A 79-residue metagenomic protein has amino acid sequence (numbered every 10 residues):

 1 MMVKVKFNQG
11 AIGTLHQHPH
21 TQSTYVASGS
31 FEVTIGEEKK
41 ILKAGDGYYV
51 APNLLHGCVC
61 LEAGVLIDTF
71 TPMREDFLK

Functional and structural regions predicted by a protein language model:
M1-L15, T69: A short glycine-rich, His/Asp/Glu-containing loop-to-beta-strand
L15, V33-T34, V50, L55-L61: Short beta-strand His + acidic residue motifs that chelate non-heme Fe in jelly-roll/DSBH and cupin folds
Q17-V33: Short, conserved beta-strand element in jelly-roll/cupin
A27-S28, K43-A44, E62: A cytosolic small-molecule/anion-sensing beta-strand core signal
S30-E32, K39, L55, V65: Structural motif
E37-P52: Short acidic-glycine-tyrosine-enriched beta hairpin
N53-D76: Ligand-binding loop in jelly-roll beta-barrel domains
